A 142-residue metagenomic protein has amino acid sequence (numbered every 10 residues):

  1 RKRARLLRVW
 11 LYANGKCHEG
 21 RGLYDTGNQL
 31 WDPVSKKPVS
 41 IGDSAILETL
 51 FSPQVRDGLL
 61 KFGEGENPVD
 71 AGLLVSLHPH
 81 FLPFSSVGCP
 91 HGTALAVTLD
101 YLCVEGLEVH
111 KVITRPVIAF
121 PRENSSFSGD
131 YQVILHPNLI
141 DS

Functional and structural regions predicted by a protein language model:
R1-I41, E48, L59: Canonical alpha-helical transmembrane segment with a positive-inside/aromatic-interface signature
V9, K16-T26, L60-L139: Aspartyl protease catalytic core from the pepsin/retropepsin fold
P53: Glycine-rich, Lys/Arg-enriched anion-binding loops that position phosphate/diphosphate groups for phosphoryl
